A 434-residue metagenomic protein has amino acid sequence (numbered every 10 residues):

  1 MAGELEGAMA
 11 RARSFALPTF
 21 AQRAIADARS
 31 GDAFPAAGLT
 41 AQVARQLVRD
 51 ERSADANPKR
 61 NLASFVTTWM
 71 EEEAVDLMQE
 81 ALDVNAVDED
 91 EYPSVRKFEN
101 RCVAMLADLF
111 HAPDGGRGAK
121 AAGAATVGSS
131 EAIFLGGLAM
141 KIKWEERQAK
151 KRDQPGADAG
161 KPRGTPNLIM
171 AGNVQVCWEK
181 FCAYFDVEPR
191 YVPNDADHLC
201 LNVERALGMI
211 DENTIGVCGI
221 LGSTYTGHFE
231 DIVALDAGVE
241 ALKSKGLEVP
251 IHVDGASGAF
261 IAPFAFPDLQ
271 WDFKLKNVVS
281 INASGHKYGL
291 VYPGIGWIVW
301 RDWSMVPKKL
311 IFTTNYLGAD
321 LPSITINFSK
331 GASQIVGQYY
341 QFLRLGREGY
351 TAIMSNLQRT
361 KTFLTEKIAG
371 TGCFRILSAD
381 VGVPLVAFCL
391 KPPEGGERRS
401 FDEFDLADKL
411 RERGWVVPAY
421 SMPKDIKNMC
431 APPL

Functional and structural regions predicted by a protein language model:
M1-K120: N-terminal entrance/gating region of PLP-dependent enzymes' catalytic architecture
R45-R49, A183, V187, N194-A196 (+4 more regions): Conserved C-terminal alpha-helix-loop-beta "cap" of PLP-dependent enzymes that closes/shapes the active-site mouth
L82-D90, G116-A124, R163-T165, P189-P193 (+5 more regions): Glycine- and acidic
E99, V103-L106, A132-K141, W178 (+1 more regions): Buried hydrophobic packing segments
E99-L106, V174-E179, N202-I210, N327-Q334 (+2 more regions): Structured alpha-helical segments in the cores of large, soluble enzyme domains
A124-F312, L317-D320: Conserved PLP-enzyme active-site core in the AAT-like
K276-V278, V291-G294, S333, V381 (+1 more regions): Short, solvent-exposed loop/turn segments at the edges of secondary structure
V291, I324-Y340: PLP-dependent aminotransferase class I/II
